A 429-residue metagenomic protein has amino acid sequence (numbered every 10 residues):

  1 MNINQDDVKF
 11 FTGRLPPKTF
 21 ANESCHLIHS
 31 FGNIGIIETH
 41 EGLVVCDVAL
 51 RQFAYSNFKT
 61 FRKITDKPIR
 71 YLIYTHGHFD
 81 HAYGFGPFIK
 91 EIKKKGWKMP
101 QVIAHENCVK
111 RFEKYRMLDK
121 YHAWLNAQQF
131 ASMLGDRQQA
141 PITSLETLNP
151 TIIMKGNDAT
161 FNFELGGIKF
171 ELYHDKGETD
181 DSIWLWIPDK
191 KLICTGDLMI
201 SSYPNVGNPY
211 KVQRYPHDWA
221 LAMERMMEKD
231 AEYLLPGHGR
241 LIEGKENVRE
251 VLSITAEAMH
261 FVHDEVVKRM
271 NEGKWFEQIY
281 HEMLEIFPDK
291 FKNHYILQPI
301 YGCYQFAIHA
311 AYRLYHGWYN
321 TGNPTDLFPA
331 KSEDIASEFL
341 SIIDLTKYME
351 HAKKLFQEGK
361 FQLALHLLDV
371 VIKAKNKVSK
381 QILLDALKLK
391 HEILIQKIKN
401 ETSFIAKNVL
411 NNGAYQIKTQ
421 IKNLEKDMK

Functional and structural regions predicted by a protein language model:
M1-N2, K120-Y121, K229-E232, L241-K429: Accessory terminal helices/loops
K9-T65, W184-G196: Conserved beta-strand hairpin/beta-sheet module of binuclear metal-dependent hydrolase folds, prominently
K18, I37, D47, F61 (+9 more regions): Divalent metal-coordination and catalytic microenvironments
G32-I34, L50-Q52, G77-D80, C108-K110: Solvent-exposed loop/turn segments at secondary-structure junctions within structured extracellular/periplasmic domains
E41, Q52-A104, K155: Active-site metal-binding motif and surrounding structural segment of the metallo-beta-lactamase
L43, L50-Q52, T160-N162, K169-K274: Metallo-beta-lactamase
G84-P87, F112-L118, P204-G207, K245-R249: Short acidic, glycine/serine/threonine-rich loops at helix termini
K110-H174, D218-D230: Metallo-beta-lactamase
